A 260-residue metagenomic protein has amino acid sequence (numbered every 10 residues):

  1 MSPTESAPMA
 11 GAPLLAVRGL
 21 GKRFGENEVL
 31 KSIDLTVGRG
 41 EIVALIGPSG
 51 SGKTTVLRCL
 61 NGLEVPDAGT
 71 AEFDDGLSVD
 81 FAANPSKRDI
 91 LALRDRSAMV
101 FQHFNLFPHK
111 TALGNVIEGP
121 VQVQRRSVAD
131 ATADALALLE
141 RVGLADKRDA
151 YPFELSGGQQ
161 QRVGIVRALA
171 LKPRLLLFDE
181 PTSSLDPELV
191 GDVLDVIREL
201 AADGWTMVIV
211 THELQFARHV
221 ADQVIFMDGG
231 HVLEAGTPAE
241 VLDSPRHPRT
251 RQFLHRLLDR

Functional and structural regions predicted by a protein language model:
M1-A12: Short, low-complexity, intrinsically disordered N-terminal peptides in bacterial proteins
P3, A239-R260: C-terminal boundary and immediately downstream tail of ABC-type ATPase nucleotide-binding domains
A10-P238: ABC family nucleotide-binding domain
